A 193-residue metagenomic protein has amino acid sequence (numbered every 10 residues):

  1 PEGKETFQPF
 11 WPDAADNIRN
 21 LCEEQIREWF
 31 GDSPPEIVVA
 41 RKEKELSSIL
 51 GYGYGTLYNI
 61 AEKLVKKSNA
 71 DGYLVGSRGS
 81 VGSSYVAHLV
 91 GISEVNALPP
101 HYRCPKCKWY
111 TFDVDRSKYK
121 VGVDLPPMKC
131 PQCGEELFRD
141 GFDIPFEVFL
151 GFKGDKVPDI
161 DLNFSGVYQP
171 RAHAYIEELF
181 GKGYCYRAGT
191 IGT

Functional and structural regions predicted by a protein language model:
P1, S68, G72-E94, P170 (+1 more regions): Conserved phosphate/anionic-ligand binding catalytic regions in large, soluble enzymes, centered on
P1-L74, V123-P127, C133-G154: Non-catalytic structural connector segments
T56-K66, F112-D115, P131-L137, F152-K153 (+1 more regions): Non-transmembrane, aqueous-exposed alpha-helical and coiled segments at domain scale
Y85-A87, W109-S117: Short Cys/His-rich Zn2+-coordinating modules
A97, H101-Y102, P126-M128: Residues immediately within or flanking Cys/His clusters that coordinate Zn2+ in small zinc-binding modules
P99-P105, K153, V157-P158: Interdomain boundary/hinge elements
C104-C107, C130-C133: Short cysteine-rich clusters marking metal-coordination/redox-active sites
K120: Sequence-specific DNA-binding recognition helix
